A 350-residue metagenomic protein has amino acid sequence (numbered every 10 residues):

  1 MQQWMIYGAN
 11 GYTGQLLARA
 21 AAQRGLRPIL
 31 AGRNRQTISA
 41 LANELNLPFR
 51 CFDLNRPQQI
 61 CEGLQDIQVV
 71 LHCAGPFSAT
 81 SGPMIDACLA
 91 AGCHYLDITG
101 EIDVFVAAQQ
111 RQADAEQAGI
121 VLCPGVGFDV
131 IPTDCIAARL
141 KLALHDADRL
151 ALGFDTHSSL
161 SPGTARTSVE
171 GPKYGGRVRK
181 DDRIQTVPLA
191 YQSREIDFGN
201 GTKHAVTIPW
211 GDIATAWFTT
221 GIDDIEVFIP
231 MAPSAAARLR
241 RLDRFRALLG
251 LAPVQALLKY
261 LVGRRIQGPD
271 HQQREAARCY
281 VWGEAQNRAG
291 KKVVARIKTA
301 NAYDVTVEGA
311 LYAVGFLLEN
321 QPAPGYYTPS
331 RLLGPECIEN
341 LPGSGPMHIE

Functional and structural regions predicted by a protein language model:
W4-R24: N-terminal Rossmann NAD(P)H-binding glycine-rich loop of SDR-like oxidoreductase domains
Y7, L142-N287, K291-V294, D304: Active-site-lining helix/loop region of Rossmann-like oxidoreductase modules
I29-L30, L96: Conserved beta-strand positions in the Rossmann-like core of class I SAM-dependent methyltransferases
A31-R35, D53-L54: N-terminal Rossmann-fold cofactor-binding loop
R50-T80: Conserved Rossmann-fold cofactor-binding substructure of NAD(P)-dependent oxidoreductases
I85-F105: ADP-ribose/adenylate-binding Rossmann-like module
I98-V121: Rossmann-fold NAD(P)-binding glycine/threonine-rich loop
G268-E350: C-terminal helical cap and adjacent loop that interface with cofactors, partners, or active-site loops
